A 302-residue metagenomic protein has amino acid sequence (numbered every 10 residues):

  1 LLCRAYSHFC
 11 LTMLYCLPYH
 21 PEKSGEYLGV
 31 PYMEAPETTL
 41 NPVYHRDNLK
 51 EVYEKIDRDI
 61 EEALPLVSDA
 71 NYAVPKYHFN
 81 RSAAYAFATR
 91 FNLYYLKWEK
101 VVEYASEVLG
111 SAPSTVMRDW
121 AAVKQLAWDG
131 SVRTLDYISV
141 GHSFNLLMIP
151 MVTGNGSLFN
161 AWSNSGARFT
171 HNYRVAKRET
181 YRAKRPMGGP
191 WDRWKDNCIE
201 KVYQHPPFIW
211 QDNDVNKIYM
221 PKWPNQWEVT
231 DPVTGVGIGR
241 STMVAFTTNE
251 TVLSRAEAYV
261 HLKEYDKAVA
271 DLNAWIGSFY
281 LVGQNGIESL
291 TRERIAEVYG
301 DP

Functional and structural regions predicted by a protein language model:
L1-D69, A73: Aromatic-anchored glycine-rich loop motif in surface-exposed flexible loops
R4, V74-Y77, R81, S241 (+1 more regions): Residues that mark the junctions of alpha-helical repeat units in TPR/alpha-solenoid scaffolds
L11-T12, A63, A70, E107-L109 (+3 more regions): Alpha-helical solenoid scaffolds that mediate protein-protein interactions, centered on TPR/SEL1-like repeats but also
V102-N249, V282-Q284, E288-P302: Hydrophobic-face positions in mid-chain alpha helices that act as interaction patches
